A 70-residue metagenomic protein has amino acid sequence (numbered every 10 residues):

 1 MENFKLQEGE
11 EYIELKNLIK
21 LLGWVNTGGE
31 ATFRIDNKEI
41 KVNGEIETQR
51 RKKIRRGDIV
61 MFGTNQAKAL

Functional and structural regions predicted by a protein language model:
M1-E11: A detector for short, charged/polar N-terminal pre-domain segments
I13-K53: A basic, amphipathic helix-loop patch mediating RNA/tRNA/ribosome contacts
Q66-L70: Short, Lys/Arg- and Gly-enriched loop/turn segments at beta-strand edges
